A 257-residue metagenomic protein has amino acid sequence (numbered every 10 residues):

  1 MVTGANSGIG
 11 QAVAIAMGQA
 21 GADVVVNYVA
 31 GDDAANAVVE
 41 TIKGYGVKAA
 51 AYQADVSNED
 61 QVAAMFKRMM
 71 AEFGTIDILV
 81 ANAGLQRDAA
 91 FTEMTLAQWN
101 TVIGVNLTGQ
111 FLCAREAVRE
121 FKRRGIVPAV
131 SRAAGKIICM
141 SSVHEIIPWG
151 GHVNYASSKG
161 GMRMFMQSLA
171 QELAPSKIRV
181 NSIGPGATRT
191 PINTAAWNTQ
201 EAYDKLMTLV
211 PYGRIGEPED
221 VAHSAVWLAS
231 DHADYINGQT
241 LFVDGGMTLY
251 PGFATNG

Functional and structural regions predicted by a protein language model:
N6-S7: Conserved glycine-rich cofactor-binding loop
D32-D33, Q53-M65, L96, E219-D220: The beta1-alpha1 cofactor-binding region of Rossmann-like NAD(H)/NADP(H)-dependent oxidoreductases
A90-F91, Q98-I103, L206: Substrate-binding pocket helix/loop in short-chain dehydrogenase/reductase
A114, S158, M166: Active-site helix of classical SDR
S142: Residue(s) in the substrate-gating loop at a strand-loop-helix junction that position the organic substrate next
I147, V226, N237-G257: Short C-terminal tail/terminal secondary-structure segment of NAD(P)H-dependent dehydrogenase/reductase domains
A174, R179, I236-G238: Short, small/polar-rich loop/turn modules that mediate ligand/substrate recognition or access, typified
